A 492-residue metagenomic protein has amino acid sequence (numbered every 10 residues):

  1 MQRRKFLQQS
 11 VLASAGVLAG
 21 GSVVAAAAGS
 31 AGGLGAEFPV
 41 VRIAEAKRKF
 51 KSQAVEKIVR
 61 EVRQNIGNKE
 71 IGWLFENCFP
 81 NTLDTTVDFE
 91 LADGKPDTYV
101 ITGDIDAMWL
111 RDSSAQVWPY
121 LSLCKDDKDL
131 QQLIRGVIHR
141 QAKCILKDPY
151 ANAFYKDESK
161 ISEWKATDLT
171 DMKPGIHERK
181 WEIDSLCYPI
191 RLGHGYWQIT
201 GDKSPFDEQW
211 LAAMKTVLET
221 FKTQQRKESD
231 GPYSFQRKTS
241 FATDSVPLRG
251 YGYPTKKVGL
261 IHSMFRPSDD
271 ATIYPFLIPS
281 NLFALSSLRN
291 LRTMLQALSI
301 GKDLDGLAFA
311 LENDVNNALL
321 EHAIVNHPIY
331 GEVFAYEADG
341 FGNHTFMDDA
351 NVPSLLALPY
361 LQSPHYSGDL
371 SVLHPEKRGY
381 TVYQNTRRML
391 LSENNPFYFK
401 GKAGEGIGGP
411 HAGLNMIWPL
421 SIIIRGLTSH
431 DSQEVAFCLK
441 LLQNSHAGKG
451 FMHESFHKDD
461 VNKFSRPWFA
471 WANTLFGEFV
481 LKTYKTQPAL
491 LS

Functional and structural regions predicted by a protein language model:
M1-L7: Twin-arginine (Tat) signal peptide motif
L7-A28: N-terminal export signals
L12-A13, A31-R111: Low-complexity, Ser/Thr/Pro/Gly-enriched N-terminal "stalk/linker" regions
A54-G67, A115-K128, Y188-K203, L282-G301 (+3 more regions): Well-ordered alpha-helical scaffold segments within catalytic/enzyme domains
G72-P80, V117, L121, Q131-I145 (+8 more regions): Hydrophobic core segments within long, regular secondary-structure runs in both alpha- and beta-rich folds
D106-A242, F469-Y484: Aromatic-rich carbohydrate-recognition surfaces in CAZymes
L110, L146-D157, D171-P174, E208 (+3 more regions): Extended ligand-binding clefts on enzyme/binding-domain cores
D168-G175, R179-E182, T345-E376, L414-S492: C-terminal capping/lid segments that line or modulate ligand- or cofactor-binding pockets
